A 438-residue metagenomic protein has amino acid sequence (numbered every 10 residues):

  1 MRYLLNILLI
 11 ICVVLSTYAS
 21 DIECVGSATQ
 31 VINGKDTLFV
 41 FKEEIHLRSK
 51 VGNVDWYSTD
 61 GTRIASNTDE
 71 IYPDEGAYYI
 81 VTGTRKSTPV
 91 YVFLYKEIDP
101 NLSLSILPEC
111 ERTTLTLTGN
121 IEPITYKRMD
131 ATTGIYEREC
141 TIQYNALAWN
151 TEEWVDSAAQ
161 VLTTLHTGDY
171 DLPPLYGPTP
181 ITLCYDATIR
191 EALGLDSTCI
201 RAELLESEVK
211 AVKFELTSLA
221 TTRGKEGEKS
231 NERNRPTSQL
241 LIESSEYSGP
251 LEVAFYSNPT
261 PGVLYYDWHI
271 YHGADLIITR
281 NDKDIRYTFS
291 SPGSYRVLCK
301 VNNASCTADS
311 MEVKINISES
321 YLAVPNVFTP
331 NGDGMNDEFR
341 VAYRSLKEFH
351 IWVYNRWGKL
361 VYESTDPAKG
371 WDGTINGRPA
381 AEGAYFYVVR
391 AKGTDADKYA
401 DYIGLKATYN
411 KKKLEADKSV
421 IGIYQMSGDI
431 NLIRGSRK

Functional and structural regions predicted by a protein language model:
M1-A28, Q425: Bacterial Sec-dependent N-terminal signal peptides
D36-L38, E43-E44, G61, E70 (+5 more regions): Coil residues (strongly favoring Ser/Thr
F41-K50, T114-I124, L240-P259, N336-A342: A short beta-strand segment in extracellular, disulfide-stabilized domains
V51-D55, G134-E153, P259-I270, K347: Solvent-exposed loop segments of extracellular immunoglobulin-like
R63-Y79, E152-D186, N281-R296, K369-G370: Solvent-exposed segments in extracellular or luminal domains encompassing
T82-Y91, P178-P180, T188-E208, I277-T279 (+3 more regions): Short, exposed coil/turn segments at beta-strand boundaries within extracellular/luminal domains
F93-S103, L205-T221, P292, N316-V324 (+2 more regions): Extracellular interdomain linker/stem segments of modular secreted and single-pass surface proteins
P250-Y256, I315-K438: Short loop/turn motifs at secondary-structure boundaries
